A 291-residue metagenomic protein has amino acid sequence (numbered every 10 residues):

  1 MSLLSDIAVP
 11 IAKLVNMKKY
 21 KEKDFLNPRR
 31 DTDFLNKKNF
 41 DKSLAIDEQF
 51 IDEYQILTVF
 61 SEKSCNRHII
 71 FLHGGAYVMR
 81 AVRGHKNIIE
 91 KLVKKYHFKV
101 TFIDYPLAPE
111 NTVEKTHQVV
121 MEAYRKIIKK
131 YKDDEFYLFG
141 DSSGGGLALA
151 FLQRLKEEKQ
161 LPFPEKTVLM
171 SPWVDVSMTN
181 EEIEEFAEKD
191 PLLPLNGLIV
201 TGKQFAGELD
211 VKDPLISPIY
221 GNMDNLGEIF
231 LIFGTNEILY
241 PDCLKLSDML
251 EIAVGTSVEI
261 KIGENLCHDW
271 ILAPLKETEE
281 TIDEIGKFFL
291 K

Functional and structural regions predicted by a protein language model:
M1-K63: A glycine/proline-hinged amphipathic helix-loop "lid/cap" segment that gates access to hydrophobic ligand pockets
D52-Q55, S64-K291: Alpha/beta-hydrolase superfamily serine-hydrolase fold, recognizing
